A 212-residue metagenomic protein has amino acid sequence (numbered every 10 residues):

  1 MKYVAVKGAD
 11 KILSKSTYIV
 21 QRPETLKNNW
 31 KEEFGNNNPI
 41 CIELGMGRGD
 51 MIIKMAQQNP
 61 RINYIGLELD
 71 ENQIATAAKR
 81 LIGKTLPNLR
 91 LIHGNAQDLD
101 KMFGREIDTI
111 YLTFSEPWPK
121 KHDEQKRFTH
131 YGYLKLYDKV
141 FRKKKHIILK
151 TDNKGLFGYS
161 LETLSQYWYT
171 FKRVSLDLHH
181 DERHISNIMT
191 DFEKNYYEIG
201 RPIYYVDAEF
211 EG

Functional and structural regions predicted by a protein language model:
M1-I40, D50-Q57: S-adenosyl-L-methionine
P39-D98: SAM cofactor-binding core of SAM-dependent methyltransferases, primarily the Rossmann-like beta-alpha-beta module
M102-T109: A short acidic, Gly/Pro-enriched loop at the edge of an enzyme's catalytic core that lines a small-molecule cofactor
I110, Y137-D138, S160: Class I S-adenosylmethionine-dependent transferase superfamily signal
D123, T151-Q166: Conserved class I S-adenosyl-L-methionine
T129-K143: A short glycine-rich, Lys/Arg-flanked "PGG" loop and its adjoining helix->strand segment in the class I
K144-T151: Conserved beta-strand signature within the Rossmann-like core of class I S-adenosyl-L-methionine
S160-E162, Y167-G212: Class I S-adenosyl-L-methionine
